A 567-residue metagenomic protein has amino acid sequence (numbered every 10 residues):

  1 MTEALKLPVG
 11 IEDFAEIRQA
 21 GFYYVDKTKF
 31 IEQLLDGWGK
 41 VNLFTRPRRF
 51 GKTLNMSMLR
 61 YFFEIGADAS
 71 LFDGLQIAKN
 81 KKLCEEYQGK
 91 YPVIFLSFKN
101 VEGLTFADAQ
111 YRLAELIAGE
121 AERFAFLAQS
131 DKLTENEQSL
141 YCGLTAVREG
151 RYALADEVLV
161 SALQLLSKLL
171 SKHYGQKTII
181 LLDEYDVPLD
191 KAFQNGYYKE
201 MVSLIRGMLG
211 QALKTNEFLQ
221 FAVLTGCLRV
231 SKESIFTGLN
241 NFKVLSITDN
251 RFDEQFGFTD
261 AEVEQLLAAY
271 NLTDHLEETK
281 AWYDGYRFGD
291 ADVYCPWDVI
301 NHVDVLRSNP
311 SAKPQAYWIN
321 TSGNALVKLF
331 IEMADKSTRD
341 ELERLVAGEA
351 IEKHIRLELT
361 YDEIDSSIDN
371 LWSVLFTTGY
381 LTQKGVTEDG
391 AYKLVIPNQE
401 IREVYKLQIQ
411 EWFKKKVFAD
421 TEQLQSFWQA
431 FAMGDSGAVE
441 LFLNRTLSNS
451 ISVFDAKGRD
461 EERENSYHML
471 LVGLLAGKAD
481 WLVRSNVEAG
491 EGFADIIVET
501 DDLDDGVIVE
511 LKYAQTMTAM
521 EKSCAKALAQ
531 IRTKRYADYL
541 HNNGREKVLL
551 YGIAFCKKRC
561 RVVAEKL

Functional and structural regions predicted by a protein language model:
M1-N80: Walker A/P-loop-proximal flanking segment of P-loop NTPase domains
V9-R18, D108, R112-V160, P188-F193: Conserved P-loop NTPase mechanochemical-coupling segment
G10, Y61-F126: P-loop NTPase motor core
A121, A162-H173, E200-Q220, Y536-Y539: Substrate-engagement module of ASCE P-loop NTPases
V187, Y197-G238: Sensor-1/coupling segment of RecA-like P-loop NTPase cores
S234-G238, L245-D304, E341, V346: Amphipathic alpha-helical segments of the small helical/lid subdomains adjacent to P-loop NTPase cores
F242, Y294-R535, C560-L567: Extended alpha-helical interface modules used as scaffolds for assembling large macromolecular complexes
Y539, N543-L567: Domain-level recognition of nuclease-like catalytic cores that cleave nucleotide substrates
